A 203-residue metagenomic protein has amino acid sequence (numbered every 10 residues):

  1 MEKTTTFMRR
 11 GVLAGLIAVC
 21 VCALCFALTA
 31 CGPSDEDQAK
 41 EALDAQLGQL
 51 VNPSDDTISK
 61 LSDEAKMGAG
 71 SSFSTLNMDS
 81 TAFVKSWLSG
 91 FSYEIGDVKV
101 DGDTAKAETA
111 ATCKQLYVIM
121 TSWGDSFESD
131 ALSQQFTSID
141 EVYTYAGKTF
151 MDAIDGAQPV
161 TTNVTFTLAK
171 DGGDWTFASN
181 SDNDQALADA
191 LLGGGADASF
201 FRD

Functional and structural regions predicted by a protein language model:
K3-I17: Bacterial N-terminal signal peptides that target proteins for export
A27-A30: C-terminal motif of bacterial Sec signal peptides marking the signal peptidase cleavage site
G32-E94: Core segments of small alpha/beta cavity-forming domains
T81-K85, V142-P159: Intrinsically disordered, low-complexity acidic Ser/Thr-rich regulatory segments
V100-T104, G172: Residue-level signal for tight coil/turn positions that link beta-strands
D103-C113: A short hydrophobic beta-strand element
T112-D130, G156: Short, cysteine-centered beta-strand-loop-beta hairpins and adjacent loop/turn segments enriched in charged/polar
D130-D140, D152, P159-F200: Short beta-strand edge/turn micro-motifs at domain boundaries
